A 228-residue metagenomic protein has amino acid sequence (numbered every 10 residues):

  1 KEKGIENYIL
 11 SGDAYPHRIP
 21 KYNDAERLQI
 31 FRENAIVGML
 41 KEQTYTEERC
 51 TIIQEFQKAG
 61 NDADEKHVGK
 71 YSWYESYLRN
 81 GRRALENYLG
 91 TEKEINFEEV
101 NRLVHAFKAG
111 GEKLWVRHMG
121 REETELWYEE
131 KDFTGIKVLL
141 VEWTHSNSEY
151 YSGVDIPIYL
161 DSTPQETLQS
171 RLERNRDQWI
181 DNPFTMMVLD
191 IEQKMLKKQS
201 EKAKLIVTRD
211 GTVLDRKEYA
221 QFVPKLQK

Functional and structural regions predicted by a protein language model:
K1-E2: Glycine-rich phosphate-binding P-loop
I5-T124: Conserved nucleotide-sensing/catalytic segment adjacent to the nucleotide-binding pocket in NTP-handling enzymes
D13, L140, A203: Conserved RecA-like P-loop NTPase ATPase core
I19-Y22, Y150, Q169, T212: Short, function-defining helix-loop hinge/capping sites that tune catalysis or transport
H67-R79, E125-N175: ATP-dependent NMP and nucleoside kinases share a basic, alpha-helical "lid"
N101-V104, W179-S200: Acidic, metal/cofactor-coordinating or nucleic-acid-engaging core segments within structured domains
H118-E125, V138-T144, M186-I191: Short gly/ser/thr-rich secondary-structure transition/capping motifs
I156-L160, Q165, Q169-D177, Q193-K228: NTP-dependent small-molecule kinase module
